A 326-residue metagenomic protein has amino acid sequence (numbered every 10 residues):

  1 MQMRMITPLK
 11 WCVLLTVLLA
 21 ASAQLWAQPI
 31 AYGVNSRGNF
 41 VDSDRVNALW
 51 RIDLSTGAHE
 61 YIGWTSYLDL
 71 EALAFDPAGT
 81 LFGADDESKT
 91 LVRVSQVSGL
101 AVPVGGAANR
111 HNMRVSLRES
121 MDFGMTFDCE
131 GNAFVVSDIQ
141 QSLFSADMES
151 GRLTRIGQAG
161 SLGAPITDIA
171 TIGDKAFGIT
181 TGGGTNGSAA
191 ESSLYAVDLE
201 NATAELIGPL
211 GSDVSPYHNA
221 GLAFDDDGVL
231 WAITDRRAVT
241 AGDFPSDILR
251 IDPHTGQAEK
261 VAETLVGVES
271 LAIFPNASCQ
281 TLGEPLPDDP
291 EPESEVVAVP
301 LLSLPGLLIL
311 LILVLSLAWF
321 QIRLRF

Functional and structural regions predicted by a protein language model:
W26-G57: An edge-strand/N-cap motif at the start of beta-rich repeat modules
I30-N35, F40, T80-G83, N132-V135 (+2 more regions): Conserved beta-propeller blade signature
R37-D42, E87-T90, Q140-Q141, G182-G187 (+1 more regions): Short glycine/acidic-enriched loop and turn motifs that connect beta-strands
D53-G57, S95-G99, D147-G151, D198-N201 (+1 more regions): Short loop/turn segments that connect beta-strands within beta-propeller blades
E60-S66, A101-N109, T154-G160, A204-G211 (+1 more regions): Beta-propeller fold detector
Y67-F75, N112-F127, G163-T171, V214-A223 (+1 more regions): Repeated scaffold domains used in trafficking and secretory/extracellular systems, primarily beta-propellers
D243-L249, P253-G283: Blade-level signature of beta-propeller repeat domains, shared across WD40, Kelch, NHL, RCC1 and BNR/Asp-box propellers
L304-L324: A cross-kingdom C-terminal cell-surface attachment/processing module
